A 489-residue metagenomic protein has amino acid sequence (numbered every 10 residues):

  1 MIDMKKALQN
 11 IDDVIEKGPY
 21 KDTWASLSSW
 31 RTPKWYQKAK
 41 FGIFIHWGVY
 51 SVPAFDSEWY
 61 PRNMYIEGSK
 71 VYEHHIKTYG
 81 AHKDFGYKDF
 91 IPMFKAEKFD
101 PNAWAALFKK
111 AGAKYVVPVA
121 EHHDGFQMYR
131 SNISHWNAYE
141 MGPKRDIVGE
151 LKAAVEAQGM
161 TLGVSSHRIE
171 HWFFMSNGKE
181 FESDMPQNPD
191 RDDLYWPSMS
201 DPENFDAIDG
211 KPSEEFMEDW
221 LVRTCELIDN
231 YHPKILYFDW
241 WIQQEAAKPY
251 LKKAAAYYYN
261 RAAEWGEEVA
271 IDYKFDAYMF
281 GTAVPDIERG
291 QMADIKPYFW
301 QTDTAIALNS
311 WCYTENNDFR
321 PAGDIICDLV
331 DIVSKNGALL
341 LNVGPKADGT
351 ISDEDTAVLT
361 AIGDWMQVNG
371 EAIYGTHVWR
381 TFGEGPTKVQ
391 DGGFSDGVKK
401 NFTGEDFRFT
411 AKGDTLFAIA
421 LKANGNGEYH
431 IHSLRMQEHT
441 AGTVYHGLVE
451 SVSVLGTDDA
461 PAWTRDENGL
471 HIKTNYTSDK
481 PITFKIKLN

Functional and structural regions predicted by a protein language model:
I2-N489: Mature catalytic domains of secreted/periplasmic carbohydrate-active enzymes
